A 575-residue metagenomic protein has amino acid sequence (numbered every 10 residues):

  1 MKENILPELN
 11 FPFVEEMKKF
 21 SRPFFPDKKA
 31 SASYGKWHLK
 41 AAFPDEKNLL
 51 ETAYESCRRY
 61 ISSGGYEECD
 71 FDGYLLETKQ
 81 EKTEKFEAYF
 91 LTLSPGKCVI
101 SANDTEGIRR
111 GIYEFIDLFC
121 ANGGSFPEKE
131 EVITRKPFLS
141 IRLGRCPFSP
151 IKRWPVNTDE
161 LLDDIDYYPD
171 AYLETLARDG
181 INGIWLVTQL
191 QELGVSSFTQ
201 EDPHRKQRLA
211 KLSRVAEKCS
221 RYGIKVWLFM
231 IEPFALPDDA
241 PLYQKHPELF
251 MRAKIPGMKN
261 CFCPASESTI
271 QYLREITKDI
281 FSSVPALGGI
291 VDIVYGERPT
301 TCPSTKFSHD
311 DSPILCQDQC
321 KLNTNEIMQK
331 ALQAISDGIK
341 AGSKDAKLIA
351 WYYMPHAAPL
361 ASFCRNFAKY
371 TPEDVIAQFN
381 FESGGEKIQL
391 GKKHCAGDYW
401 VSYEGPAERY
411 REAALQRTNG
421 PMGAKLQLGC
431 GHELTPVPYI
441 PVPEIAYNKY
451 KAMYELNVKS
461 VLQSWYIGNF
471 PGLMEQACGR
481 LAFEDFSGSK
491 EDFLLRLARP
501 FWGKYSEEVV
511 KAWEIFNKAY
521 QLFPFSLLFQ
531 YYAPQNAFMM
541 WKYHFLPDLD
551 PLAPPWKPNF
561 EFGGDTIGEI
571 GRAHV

Functional and structural regions predicted by a protein language model:
M1-D27, Y34, K40-A42, E46 (+6 more regions): Substrate-binding groove of N-acetylhexosamine-processing glycoside hydrolases
E3-P12, E16-K36, P44-E46, A53-S56 (+4 more regions): Feature activates predominantly on carbohydrate-active enzymes
L50-Y66: Zn2+-dependent metallopeptidase catalytic core
S56-I61, I112-F119, P471-E484: Short, Φ-rich (hydrophobic/aromatic) sequence segments
R58-Y60, Y74-K85: Short, solvent-exposed secondary-structure boundary motifs
S63-L75: Short acidic low-complexity segments
Y66, I181, I224, K344 (+1 more regions): Short phosphate-binding/catalytic loops that engage adenosine nucleotides
D104, H574-V575: Residue-level preference for non-acidic, small/hydrophobic
